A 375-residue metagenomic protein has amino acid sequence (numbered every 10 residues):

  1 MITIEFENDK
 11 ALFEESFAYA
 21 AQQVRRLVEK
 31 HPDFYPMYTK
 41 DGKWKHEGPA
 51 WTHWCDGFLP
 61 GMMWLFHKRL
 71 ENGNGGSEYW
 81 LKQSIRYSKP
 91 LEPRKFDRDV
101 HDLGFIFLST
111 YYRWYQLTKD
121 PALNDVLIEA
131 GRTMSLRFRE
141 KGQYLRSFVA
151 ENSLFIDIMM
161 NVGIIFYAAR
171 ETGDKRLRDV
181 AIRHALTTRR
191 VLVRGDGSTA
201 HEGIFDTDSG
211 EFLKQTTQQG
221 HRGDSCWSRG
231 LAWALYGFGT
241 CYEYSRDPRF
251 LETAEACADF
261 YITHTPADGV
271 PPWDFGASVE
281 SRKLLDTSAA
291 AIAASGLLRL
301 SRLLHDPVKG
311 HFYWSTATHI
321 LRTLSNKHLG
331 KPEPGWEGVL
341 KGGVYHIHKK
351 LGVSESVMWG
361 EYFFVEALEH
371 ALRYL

Functional and structural regions predicted by a protein language model:
M1-L375: Glycan-recognition and catalytic cores of secretory/periplasmic carbohydrate-active enzymes
